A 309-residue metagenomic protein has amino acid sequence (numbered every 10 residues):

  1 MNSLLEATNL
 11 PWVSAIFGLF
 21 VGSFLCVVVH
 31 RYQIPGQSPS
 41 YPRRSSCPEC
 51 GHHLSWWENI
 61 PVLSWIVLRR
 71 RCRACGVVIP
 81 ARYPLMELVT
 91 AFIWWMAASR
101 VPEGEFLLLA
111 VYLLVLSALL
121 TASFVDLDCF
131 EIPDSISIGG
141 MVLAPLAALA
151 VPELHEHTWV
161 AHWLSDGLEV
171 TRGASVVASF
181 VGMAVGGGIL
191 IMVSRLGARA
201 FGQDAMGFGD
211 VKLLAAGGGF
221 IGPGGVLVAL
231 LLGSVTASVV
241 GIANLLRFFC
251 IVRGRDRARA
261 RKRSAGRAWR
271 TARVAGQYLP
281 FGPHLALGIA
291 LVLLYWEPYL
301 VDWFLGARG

Functional and structural regions predicted by a protein language model:
M1-G309: A membrane-topology feature that recognizes alpha-helical transmembrane segments and their immediate juxtamembrane
